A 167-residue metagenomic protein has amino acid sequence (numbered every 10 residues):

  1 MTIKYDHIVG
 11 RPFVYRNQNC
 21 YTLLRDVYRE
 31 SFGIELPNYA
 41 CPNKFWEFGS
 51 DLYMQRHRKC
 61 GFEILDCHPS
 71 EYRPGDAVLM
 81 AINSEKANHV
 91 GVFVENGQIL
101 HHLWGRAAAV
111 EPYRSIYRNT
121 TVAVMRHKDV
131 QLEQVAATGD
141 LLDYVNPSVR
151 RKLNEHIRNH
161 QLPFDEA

Functional and structural regions predicted by a protein language model:
M1-V9: Active-site-adjacent structural segments surrounding the nucleophilic cysteine of cysteine proteases and isopeptidases
P12, N17, A40, R114-Y117 (+1 more regions): Solvent-exposed, flexible loop/coil residues
P12-F32: Active-site nucleophilic cysteine motif
I34-C41: Short, surface-exposed acidic
C41-A108, H156-R158: ...with weaker cross-activation on analogous glycine-rich loops/strands in unrelated enzymes
L100, G105, R114-H127: Flexible glycine-rich active-site/ligand-binding loops centered on an Asp-His dyad
V110-P112: Short, charged, surface-exposed secondary-structure boundary motifs
R126-A167: Long, low-complexity intrinsically disordered regions
